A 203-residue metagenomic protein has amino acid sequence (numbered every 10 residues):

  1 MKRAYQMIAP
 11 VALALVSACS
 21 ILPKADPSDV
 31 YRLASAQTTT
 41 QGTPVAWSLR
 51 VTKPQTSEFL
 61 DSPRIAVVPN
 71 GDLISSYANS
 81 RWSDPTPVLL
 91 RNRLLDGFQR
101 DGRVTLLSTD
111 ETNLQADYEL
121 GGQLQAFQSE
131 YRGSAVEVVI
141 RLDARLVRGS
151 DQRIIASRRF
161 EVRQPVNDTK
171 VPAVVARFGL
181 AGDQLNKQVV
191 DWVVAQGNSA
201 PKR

Functional and structural regions predicted by a protein language model:
M1-A9: Bacterial N-terminal signal peptides that target proteins for export
L15-A18: C-terminal motif of bacterial Sec signal peptides marking the signal peptidase cleavage site
S20-P87, A195-R203: A structural "domain/chain start" motif
S20-V45, D96, D101-D151, N167: Surface-exposed short loop/turn segments
P54, Q123-F127, E161-V162: Generic short beta-strand segments
L73-R81, S150-D191: Short secondary-structure boundary motifs at beta->alpha junctions and helix caps
L95, Q99-R103, V190-N198: Sec-exported extracytoplasmic/periplasmic mature domains
